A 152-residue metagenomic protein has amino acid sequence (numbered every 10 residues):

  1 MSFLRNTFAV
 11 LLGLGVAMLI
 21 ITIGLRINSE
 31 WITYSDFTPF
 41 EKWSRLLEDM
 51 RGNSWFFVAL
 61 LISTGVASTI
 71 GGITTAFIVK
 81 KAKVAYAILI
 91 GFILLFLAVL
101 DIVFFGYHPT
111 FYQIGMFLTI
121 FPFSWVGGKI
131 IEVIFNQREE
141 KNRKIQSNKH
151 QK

Functional and structural regions predicted by a protein language model:
M1-K152: Juxtamembrane/disordered regions of integral membrane proteins
